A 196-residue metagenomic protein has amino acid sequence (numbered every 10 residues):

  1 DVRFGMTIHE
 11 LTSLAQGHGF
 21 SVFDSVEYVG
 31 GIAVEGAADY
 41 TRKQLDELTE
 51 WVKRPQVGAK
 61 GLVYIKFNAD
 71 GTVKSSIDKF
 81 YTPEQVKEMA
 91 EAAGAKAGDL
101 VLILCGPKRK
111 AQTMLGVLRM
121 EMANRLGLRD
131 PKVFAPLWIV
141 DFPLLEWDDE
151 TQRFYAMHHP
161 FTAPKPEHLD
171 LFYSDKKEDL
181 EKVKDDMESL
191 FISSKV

Functional and structural regions predicted by a protein language model:
D1-V196: A translation/RNA-centric and nucleic-acid-associated enzymatic feature enriched in Class II aminoacyl-tRNA synthetases
